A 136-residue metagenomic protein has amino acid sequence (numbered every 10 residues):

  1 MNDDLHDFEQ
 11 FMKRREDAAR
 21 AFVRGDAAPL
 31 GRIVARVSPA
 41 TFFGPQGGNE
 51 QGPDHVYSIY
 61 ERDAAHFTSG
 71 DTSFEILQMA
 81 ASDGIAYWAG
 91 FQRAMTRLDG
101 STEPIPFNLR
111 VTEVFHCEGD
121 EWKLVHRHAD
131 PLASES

Functional and structural regions predicted by a protein language model:
N2-H6, P131-S136: Generic C-terminal helix-cap and adjacent flexible tail
D4-D26: Short, aromatic-enriched amphipathic alpha-helices that serve as compact interaction elements
L5-E9, A27-S82, F91, I105-P106: A solvent-exposed, acidic/Ser-Thr-rich amphipathic alpha-helical stretch
V34, Q92-A94, H128-P131: Short beta-strand segments enriched in hydrophobic/aromatic residues within well-folded beta-rich domains
M79-Y87, T102, F115-K123: A short, structured loop/turn motif at beta-sheet edges
D83-T96, L109: A short hydrophobic beta-strand element
M95-D99, A133-S134: Sequence/structural signature of outer-membrane beta-barrel proteins
N108-E135: Short beta-strand edge/turn micro-motifs at domain boundaries
